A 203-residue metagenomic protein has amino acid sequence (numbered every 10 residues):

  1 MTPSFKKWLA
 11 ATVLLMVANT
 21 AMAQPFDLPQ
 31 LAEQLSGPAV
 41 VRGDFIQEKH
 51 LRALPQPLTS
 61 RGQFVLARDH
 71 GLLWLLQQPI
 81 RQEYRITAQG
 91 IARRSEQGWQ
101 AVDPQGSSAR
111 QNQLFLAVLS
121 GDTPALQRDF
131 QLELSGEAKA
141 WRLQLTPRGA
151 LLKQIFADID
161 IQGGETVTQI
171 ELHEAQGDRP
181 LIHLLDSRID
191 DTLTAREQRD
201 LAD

Functional and structural regions predicted by a protein language model:
M1-T12: Bacterial N-terminal signal peptides that target proteins for export
V17-A21: N-terminal signal peptide c-region/cleavage motif recognized by signal peptidases
M22-D44, H50-P55, R199-D203: N-terminal leader/targeting segments and the immediate start of mature chains
G37-T87: N-terminal mature ectodomain segment of secretory-pathway/periplasmic proteins
F45, L72-L76, I91-R94, A101 (+2 more regions): Short hydrophobic/aromatic-rich beta-strand segments that constitute the beta-sheet cores of beta-sandwich/beta-barrel
L66-A67, I86, R94, L134-G136 (+1 more regions): Generic beta-strand structural signal
R94-A117: Acidic/charged, solvent-exposed loop-and-adjacent secondary-structure segments enriched in E/D, K/R, S/T, and G/P
T123, Q127-Q131, S135-D203: Gly/Pro-enriched, hydrophobic low-complexity segments that function as extracytoplasmic propeptides/linkers
